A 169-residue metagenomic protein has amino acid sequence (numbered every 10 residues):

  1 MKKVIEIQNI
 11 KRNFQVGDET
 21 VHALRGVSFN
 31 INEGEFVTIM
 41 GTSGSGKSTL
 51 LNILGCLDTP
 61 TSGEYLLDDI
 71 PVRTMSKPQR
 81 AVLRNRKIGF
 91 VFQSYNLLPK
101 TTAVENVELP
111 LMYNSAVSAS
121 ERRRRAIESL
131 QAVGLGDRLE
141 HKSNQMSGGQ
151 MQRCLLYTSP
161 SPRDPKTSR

Functional and structural regions predicted by a protein language model:
K2-S159: ABC family nucleotide-binding domain
Y157-R169: Single conserved hydrophobic/aromatic residue that forms the stacking wall/gate of nucleotide- or nucleobase-binding
